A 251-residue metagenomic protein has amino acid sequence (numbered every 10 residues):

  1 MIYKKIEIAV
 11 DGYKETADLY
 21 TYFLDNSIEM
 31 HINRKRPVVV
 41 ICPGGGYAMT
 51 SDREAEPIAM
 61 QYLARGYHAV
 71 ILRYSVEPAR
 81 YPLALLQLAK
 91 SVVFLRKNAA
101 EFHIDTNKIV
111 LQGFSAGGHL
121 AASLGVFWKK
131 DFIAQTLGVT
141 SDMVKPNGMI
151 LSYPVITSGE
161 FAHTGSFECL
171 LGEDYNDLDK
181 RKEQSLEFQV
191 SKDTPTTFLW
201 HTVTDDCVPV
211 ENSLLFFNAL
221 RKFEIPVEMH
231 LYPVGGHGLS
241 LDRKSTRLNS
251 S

Functional and structural regions predicted by a protein language model:
M1-R34, T164, K244: N-terminal cap/lid segment of alpha/beta-hydrolase-fold proteins
N33, D52-V70: Short amphipathic alpha-helix adjacent to the substrate-entry channel of hydrolases
K35-G44: Short beta-strand element of the alpha/beta-hydrolase
T50-D52, I71-T106, S245: Catalytic nucleophile-loop/oxyanion-hole region of alpha/beta-hydrolase and closely related hydrolase-like folds
V93-T164, R181: Primarily recognizes the serine-hydrolase "nucleophile elbow" in alpha/beta-hydrolase and SGNH/GDSL folds
D193, F198-H201, D205: Short beta-strand/loop motif that positions the catalytic acidic residue of the alpha/beta-hydrolase fold
D206-L215, I225: Conserved alpha/beta-hydrolase "acid-adjacent" motif
T246-S250: Conserved small/polar residues in nucleotide/adenosyl-binding loops
